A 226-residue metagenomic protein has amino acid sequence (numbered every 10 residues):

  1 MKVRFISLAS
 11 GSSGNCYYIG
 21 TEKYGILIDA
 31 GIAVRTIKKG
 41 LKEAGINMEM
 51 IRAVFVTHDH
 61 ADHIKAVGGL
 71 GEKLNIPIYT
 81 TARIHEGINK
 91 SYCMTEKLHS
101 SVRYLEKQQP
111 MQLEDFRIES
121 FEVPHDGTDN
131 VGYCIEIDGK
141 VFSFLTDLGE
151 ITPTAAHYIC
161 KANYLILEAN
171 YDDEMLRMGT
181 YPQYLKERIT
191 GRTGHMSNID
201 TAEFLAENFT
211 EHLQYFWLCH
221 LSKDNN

Functional and structural regions predicted by a protein language model:
M1-A44, D129-D147, Y164: Conserved beta-strand hairpin/beta-sheet module of binuclear metal-dependent hydrolase folds, prominently
S13, H60-I64, E86-G87, T128 (+2 more regions): Active-site environment of divalent metal-dependent phosphoester hydrolases
Y24, L74-P77, T210-Q214: A short helix->loop->beta-strand "cap" motif at the edges of active sites that frequently abuts
I28-G31, R52-D59, Y79-A82, S143-T146 (+2 more regions): Active-site neighborhood of phospho(di)ester-bond hydrolases with catalytic His/Asp-centered motifs
R35-T81: Active-site metal-binding motif and surrounding structural segment of the metallo-beta-lactamase
I51, H99, A162-N163: Short, well-ordered alpha-helix to beta-strand connector turns
A82-G132, E136-G139: Metallo-beta-lactamase
P153-N226: Cap/insert and terminal regions of metallo-dependent hydrolase folds
